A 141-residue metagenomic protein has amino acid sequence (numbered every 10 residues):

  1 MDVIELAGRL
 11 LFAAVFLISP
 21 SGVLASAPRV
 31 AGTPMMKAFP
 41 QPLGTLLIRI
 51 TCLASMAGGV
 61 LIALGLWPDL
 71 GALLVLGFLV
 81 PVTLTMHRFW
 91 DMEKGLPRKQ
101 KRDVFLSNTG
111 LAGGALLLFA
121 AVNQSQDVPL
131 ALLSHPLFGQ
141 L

Functional and structural regions predicted by a protein language model:
M1-V30, A38-A57, L64-L141: Extended, low-polarity transmembrane helix blocks
